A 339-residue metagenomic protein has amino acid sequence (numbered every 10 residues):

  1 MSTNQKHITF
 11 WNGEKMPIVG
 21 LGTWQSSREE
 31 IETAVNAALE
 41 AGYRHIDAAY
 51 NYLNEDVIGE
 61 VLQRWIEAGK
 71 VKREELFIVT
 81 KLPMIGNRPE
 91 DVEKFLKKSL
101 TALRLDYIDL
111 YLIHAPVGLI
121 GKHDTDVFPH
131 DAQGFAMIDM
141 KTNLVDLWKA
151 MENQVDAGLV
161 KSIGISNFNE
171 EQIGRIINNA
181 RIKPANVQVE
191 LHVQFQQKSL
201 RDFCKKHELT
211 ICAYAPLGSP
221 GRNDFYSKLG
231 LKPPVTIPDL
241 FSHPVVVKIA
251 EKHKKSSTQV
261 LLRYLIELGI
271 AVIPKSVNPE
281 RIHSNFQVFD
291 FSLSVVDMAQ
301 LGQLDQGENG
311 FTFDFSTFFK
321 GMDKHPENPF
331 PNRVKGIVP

Functional and structural regions predicted by a protein language model:
M1-L76, E90-K94, P216-P220, P329-P339: N-terminal binding-site loop/beta-alpha segment at the start of enzyme catalytic domains that lines or forms
Q5, V35, E55-Q63, E93-L100 (+7 more regions): Generic structural signal for well-ordered alpha-helices, preferentially at hydrophobic/aromatic core positions
W11, G59-R73, L100-R104, I177-A180 (+1 more regions): Acidic (Asp/Glu)-rich catalytic clusters
L21, I46-A48, I108, I163 (+1 more regions): Alpha-helix N-cap/helix-start motif at helix boundaries, enriched for small hydrophobics
R44, D106-D109, K161, A185: Short acidic/polar active-site loop segments enriched in Thr and Asp
K72-G86, L110-P116, E190-L191: A short, structured active-site edge motif that brings together acidic residues
V92-I113, Q154-A157: CE4/NodB-like, metal-dependent polysaccharide N-deacetylase domain that modifies extracellular/periplasmic N-acetylated
A115-P339: Beta/alpha (TIM)-barrel catalytic core signal, keyed to glycine-rich beta->alpha loops juxtaposed to Asp/Glu that bind
